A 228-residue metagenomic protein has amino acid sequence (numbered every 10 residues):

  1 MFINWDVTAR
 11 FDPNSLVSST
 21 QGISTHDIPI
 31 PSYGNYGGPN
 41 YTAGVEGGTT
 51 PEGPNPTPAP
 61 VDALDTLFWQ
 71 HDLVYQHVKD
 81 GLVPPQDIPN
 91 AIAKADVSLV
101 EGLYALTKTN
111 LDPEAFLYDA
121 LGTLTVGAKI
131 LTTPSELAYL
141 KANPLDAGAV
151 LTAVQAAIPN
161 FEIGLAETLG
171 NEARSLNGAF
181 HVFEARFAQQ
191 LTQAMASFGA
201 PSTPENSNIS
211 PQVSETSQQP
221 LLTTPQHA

Functional and structural regions predicted by a protein language model:
M1-A228: Extended terminal accessory/targeting regions
